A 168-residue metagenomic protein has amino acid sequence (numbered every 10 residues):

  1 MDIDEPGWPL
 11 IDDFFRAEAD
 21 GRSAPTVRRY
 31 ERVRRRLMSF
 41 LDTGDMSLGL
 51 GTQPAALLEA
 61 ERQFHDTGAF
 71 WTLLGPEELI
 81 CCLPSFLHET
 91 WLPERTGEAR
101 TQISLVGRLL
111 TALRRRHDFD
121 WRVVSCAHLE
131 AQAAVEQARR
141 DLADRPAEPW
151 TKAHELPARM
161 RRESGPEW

Functional and structural regions predicted by a protein language model:
M1-L92, T96-R122, A131-W168: Charge-rich, intrinsically disordered N-terminal extensions that act as flexible nucleic-acid engagement or regulatory
